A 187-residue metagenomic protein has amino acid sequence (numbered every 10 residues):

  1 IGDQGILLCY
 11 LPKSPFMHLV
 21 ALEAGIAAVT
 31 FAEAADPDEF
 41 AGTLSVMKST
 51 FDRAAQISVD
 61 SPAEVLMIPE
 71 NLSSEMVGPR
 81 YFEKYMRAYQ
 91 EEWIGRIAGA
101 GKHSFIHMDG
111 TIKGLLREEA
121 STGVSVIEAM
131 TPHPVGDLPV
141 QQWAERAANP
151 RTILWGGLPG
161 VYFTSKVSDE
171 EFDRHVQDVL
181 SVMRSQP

Functional and structural regions predicted by a protein language model:
I1-P187: Active-site loop segments of alpha/beta catalytic cores
